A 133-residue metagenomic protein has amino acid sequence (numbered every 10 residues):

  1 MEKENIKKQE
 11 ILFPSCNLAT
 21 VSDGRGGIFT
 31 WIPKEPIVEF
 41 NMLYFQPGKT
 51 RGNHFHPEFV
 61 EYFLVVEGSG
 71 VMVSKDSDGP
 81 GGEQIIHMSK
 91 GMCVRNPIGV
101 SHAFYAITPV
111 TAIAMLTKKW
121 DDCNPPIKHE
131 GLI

Functional and structural regions predicted by a protein language model:
E2-T20, R25, D78-P80, S101-I133: Double-stranded beta-helix
A19-N53: A short glycine-rich, His/Asp/Glu-containing loop-to-beta-strand
F29-I32, R51-P57, L64, Q84-I86 (+1 more regions): Short histidine-centered beta-strand/loop micro-motifs that create catalytic or ligand/metal-coordination sites
Q46-G48, K90-G91, P97-G99, P109: Tight coil/turn sites that cap or link beta-strands
N53, M72-V73, V94-N96, S101-I107 (+1 more regions): Short beta-strand His + acidic residue motifs that chelate non-heme Fe in jelly-roll/DSBH and cupin folds
E58-D76: Glycine- and acidic-residue-biased ligand/ion/polar-headgroup-sensing regions
E58-F59, S69, M92, V100 (+2 more regions): A generic "binding-loop/recognition-motif" signal
S77-I98: Short acidic-glycine-tyrosine-enriched beta hairpin
